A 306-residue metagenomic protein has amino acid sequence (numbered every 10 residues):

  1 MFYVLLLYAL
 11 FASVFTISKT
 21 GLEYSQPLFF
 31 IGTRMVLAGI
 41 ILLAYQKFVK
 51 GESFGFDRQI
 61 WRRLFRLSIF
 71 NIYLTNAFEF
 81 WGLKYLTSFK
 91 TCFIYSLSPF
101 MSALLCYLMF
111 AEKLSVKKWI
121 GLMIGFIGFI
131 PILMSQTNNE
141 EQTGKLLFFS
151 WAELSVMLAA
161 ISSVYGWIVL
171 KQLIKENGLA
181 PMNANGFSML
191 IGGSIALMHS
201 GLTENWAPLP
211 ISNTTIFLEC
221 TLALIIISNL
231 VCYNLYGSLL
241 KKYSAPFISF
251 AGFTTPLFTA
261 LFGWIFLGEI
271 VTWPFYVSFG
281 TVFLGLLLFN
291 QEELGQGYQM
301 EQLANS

Functional and structural regions predicted by a protein language model:
M1-L6, L97-I161, P274, F279-S306: Juxtamembrane helix-loop boundary signature in multi-pass membrane transporters
F2-Y3, F29-A44, R66, G121-I127 (+3 more regions): Hydrophobic alpha-helical transmembrane segments of multi-pass integral membrane proteins, especially transporters
A9-L10, V14-F15, K47-Y95, P131 (+1 more regions): Specific transmembrane alpha-helical segments of multi-pass solute transporters/efflux pumps, especially DMT/EamA
A12, T16, S68-Y73, A77 (+6 more regions): Hydrophobic/small/kink-forming positions within alpha-helical transmembrane segments of polytopic membrane proteins
S13, I17-T20, Y24, A38-D57 (+4 more regions): Membrane-interface helix-cap regions at the ends of transmembrane helices in multi-pass membrane proteins
V14, L37-I41, I94-L108, M123 (+6 more regions): Alpha-helical transmembrane segments of compact multi-pass small-molecule transporters, enriched in specific families
G21, F30, R34, G82 (+7 more regions): Hydrophobic/aromatic residues within transmembrane alpha-helices of multi-pass small-molecule transporters
I31-T33, N76, K90-L97, V169-G193 (+1 more regions): Helix-helix packing/entry segments at the starts of transmembrane helices
